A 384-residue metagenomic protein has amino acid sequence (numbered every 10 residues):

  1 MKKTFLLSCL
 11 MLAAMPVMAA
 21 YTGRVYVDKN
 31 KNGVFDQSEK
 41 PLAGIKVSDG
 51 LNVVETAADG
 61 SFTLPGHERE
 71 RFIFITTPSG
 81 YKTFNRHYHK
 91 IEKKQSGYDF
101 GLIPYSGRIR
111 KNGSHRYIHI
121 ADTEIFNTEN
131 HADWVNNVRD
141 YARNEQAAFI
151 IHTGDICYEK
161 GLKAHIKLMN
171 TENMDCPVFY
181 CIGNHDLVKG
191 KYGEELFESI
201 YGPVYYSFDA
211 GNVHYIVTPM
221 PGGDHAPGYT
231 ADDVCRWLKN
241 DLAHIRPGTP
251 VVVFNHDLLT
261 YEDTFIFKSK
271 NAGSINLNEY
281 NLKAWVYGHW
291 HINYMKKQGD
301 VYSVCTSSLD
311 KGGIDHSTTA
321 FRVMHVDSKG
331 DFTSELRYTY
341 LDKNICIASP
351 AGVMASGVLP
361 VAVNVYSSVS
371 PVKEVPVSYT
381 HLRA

Functional and structural regions predicted by a protein language model:
T22, K29, K90-A164: N-terminal active-site segment of His-dependent metallophosphoesterases
N32: Acidic carboxylate motifs that coordinate Ca2+ or other divalent cations, activating on Asp/Glu
F35, L51-S61: Short, acidic Ser/Thr/Gly-rich low-complexity loop/linker segments typical of extracellular and cell-surface proteins
D49, E70-E92: A short, solvent-exposed loop/turn motif at the edges and junctions of modular extracellular/periplasmic domains
T63-R71: Short Pro-Gly-centered beta-turn/loop motif in secreted/extracellular proteins
P78-T83, K90, L162-P247, K270-A284 (+1 more regions): Extended active-site neighborhood of metal-dependent phosphoesterases/phosphodiesterases
V301-V375: Binuclear metal-dependent phosphoesterase catalytic core
T380-A384: Conserved small/polar residues in nucleotide/adenosyl-binding loops
